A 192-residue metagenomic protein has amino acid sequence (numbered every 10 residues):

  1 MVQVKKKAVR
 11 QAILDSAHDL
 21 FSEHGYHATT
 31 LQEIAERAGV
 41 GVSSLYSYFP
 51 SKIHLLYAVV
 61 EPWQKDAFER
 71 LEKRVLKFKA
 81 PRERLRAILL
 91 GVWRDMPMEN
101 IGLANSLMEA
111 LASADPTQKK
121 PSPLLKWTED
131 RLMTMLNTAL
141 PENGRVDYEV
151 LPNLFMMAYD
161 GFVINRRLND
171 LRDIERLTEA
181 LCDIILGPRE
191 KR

Functional and structural regions predicted by a protein language model:
M1-A8, E190-R192: N-terminal intrinsically disordered/low-complexity leader segments
A12, S16, L20-H54, A58: Helix-turn-helix
L14, R86, L90, E129-N137 (+3 more regions): An amphipathic alpha-helix signature
H24-A28, E142-E149: Short, charged helix-capping/linker segments at alpha-helix termini
A58, P62, E72-E99, P152-F155: Hydrophobic alpha-helical connector segments
K65-F68, D115-E142, E149-N153, E179: Amphipathic alpha-helical packing segments from all-alpha helical-bundle domains
M96-Q118: Amphipathic alpha-helical segments used for helix-helix packing
V146-R167, R176-I185: Hydrophobic alpha-helical segments that form the core of small-molecule binding pockets and/or dimer interfaces
